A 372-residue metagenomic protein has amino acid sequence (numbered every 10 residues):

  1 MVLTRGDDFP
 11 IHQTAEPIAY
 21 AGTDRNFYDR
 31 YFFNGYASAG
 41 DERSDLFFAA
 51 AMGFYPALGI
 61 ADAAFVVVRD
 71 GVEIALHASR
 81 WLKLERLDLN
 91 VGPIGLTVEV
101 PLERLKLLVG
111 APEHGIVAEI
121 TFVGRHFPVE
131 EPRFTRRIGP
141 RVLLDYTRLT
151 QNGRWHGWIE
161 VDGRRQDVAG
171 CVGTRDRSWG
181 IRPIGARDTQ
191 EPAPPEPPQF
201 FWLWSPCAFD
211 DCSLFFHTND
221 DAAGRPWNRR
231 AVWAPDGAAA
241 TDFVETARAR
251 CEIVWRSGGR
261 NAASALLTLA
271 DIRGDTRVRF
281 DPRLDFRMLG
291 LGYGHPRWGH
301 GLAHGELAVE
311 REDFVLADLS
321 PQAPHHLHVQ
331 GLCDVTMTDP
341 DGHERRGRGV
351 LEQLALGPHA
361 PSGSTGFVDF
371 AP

Functional and structural regions predicted by a protein language model:
M1-P372: Structured soluble/peripheral alpha/beta segments that form catalytic or ligand/cofactor-binding pockets
